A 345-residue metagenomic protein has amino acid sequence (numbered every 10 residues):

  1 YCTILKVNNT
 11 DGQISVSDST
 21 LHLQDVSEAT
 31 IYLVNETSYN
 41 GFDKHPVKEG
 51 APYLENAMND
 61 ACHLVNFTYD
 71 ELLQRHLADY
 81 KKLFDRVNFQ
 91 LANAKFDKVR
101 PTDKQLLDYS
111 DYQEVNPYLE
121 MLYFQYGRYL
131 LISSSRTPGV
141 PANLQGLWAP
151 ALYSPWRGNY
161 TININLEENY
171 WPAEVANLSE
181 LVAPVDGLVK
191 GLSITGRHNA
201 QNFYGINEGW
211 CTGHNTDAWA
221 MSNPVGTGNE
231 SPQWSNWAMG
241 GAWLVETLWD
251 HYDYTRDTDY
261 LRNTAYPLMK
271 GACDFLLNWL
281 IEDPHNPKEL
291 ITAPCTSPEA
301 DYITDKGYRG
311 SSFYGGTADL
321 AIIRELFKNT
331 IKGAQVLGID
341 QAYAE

Functional and structural regions predicted by a protein language model:
Y1-Y160, L178-Q201, A334-G338: Acidic/polar, glycine-enriched structural segments that form the non-catalytic walls/loops of the carbohydrate-binding
L21, T68, D111-L119, R157 (+6 more regions): Conserved aromatic-histidine-acidic binding/catalytic patches
G41-G50, E55, N143-N159, E208-N263 (+1 more regions): The feature captures the catalytic groove of carbohydrate-active enzymes
L119-Y123, N165, V182, G240 (+2 more regions): Hydrophobic (often cysteine-bearing) scaffold residues that line and stabilize catalytic clefts of nucleotide/cofactor
E120-S134, G241-D250, Y266-P267, G271-L276: Extended, hydrophobic/aromatic-rich amphipathic alpha-helical segments that build helical scaffolds
Y123-Y126, L181-L192, Y260-L276, L326 (+2 more regions): Extended, well-ordered alpha-helical scaffold segments
L130-S133, L166-S179, A242, L248-T258: Alpha-helical support elements that line or immediately flank enzyme active sites and cofactor-binding pockets
